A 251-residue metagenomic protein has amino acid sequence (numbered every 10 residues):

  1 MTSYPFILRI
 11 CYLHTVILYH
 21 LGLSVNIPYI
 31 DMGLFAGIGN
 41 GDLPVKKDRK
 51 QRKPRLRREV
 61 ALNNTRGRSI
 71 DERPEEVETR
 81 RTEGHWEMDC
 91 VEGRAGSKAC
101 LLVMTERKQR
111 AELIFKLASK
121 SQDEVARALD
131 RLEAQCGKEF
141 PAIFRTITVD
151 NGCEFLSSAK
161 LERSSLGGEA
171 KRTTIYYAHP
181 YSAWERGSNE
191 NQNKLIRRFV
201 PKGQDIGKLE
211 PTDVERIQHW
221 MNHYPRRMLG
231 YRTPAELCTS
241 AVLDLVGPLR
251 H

Functional and structural regions predicted by a protein language model:
M1-S3, R9-C11, R73-P74, E78: A short, amphipathic alpha-helix used for macromolecular contacts
P5-L8, L13, L18-L21: Short hydrophobic targeting helices and cationic amphipathic motifs that mediate membrane/organellar targeting
I10-Y12, R58, A159, K202-H251: C-terminal domain-tail junction helix/linker
I17-T79: Basic, flexible linker segments flanking DNA-binding modules in nucleic acid-interacting mobile-element proteins
E72-E112: An active-site-proximal beta-strand-loop segment
R94-S97, I114-E139: Active-site beta-loop-alpha junctions of metal-dependent nucleic acid enzymes, especially the RNase H-like/DDE
V149-N151, S158-L161, S165, T174-F199 (+1 more regions): RNase H-like two-metal-ion nuclease catalytic core shared by retroviral integrases and related mobile-element nucleases
